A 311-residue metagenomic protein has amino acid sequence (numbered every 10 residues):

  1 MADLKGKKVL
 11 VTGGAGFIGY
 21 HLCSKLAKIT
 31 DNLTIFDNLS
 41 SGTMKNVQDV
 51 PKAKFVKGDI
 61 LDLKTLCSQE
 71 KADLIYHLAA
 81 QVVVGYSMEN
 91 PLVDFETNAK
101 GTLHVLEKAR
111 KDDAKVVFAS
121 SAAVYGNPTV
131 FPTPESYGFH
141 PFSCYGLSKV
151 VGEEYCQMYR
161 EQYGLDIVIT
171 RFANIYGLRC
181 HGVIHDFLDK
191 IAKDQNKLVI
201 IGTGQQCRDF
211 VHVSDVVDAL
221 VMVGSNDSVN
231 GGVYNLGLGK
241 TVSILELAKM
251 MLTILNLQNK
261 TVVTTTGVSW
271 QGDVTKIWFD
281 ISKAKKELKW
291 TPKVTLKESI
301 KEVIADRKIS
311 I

Functional and structural regions predicted by a protein language model:
M1-I175, I244: N-terminal Rossmann-like NAD(P)+-binding domain of SDR-like oxidoreductases, especially those catalyzing
A2, L296-I311: Amphipathic terminal alpha-helices
L61, E89, T97-K100, S143 (+6 more regions): Residue-level signal for the nucleotide or nucleotide-sugar donor/cofactor binding architecture
V130-F131, F142, E154-D209, V213-G224 (+2 more regions): NAD(P)-dependent short-chain dehydrogenase/reductase
K197-L198, V223, D227-L236, T261 (+1 more regions): Core catalytic loop region at the nicotinamide-binding pocket of NAD(P)H-dependent oxidoreductases
T203-Q205, V233-Y234, V242-A248, N256-K276: C-terminal "lid/loop" region of Rossmann-like NAD(P)-dependent oxidoreductases
V213, V233, T266-T291, E302 (+1 more regions): Conserved C-terminal active-site "lid" loop/helix of NAD(P)H-dependent oxidoreductases that clamps the redox cofactor
V216, L220, L236, L247 (+2 more regions): Non-catalytic, hydrophobic alpha-helical segments
